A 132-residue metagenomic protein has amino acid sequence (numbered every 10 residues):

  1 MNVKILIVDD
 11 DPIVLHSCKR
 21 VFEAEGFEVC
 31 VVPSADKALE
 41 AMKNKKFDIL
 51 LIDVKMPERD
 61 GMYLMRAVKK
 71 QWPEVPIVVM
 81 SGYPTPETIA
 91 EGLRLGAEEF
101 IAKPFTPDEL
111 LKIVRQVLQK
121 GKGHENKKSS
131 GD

Functional and structural regions predicted by a protein language model:
D11, V54-K55: The short loop immediately C-terminal to the conserved phospho-acceptor aspartate in CheY-like receiver
L15, P57, T85: The feature encodes the CheY-like receiver
H16-A24: Charged docking surfaces used in two-component/phosphorelay signaling
G26-P33, A41: Short hydrophobic/Thr-rich beta-strand motif most characteristic of the beta2 strand and flanking loop of CheY-like
P33-K37, D60-L64: Acidic catalytic/metal-coordinating carboxylates
K45-L51: Active-site beta3 strand of CheY-like receiver
Y63, P84-E99, K112: Alpha4 helix (beta4-alpha4-beta5 surface) of REC/receiver domains from two-component response regulators
